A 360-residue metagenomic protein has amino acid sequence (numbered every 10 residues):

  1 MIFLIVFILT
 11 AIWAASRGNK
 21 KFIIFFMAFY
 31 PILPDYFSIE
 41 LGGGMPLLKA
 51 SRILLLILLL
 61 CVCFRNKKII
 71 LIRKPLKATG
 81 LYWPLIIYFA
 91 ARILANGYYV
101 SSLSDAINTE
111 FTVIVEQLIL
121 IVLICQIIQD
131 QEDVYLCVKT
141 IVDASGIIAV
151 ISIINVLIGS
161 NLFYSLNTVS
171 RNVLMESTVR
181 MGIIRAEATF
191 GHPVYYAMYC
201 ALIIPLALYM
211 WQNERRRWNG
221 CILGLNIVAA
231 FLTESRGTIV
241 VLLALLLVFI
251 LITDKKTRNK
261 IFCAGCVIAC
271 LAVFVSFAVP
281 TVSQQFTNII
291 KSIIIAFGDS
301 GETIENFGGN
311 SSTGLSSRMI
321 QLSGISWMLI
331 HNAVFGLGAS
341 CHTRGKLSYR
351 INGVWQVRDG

Functional and structural regions predicted by a protein language model:
M1-I8, I32-Y36, P46-F64, F111-I119 (+2 more regions): Membrane-embedded alpha-helical segments of multi-pass membrane proteins, especially the transmembrane helices
I8-A11, A90-I93, Y135-T168, S177-T253: Alpha-helical transmembrane segments of multi-pass inner-membrane proteins
A11-N19, D35, L60-L71, L123-D133 (+3 more regions): Structural signal for the C-terminal ends of transmembrane alpha-helices and the immediately following loop
A14-R17, I23-G42, A50-L118: N-terminal hydrophobic segments of proteins, predominantly signal-anchor/transmembrane helices of inner/organellar
F22-I23, A28, P75-Y88, T112-V115 (+1 more regions): Interfacial loop-to-transmembrane-helix boundary motif in multi-pass membrane proteins
L33-F37, S300-G360: Long extracytoplasmic/lumenal interhelical loops at the membrane interface of multi-pass membrane proteins
D35-G43, V173-T189, S317-I320, W355-G360: Juxtamembrane membrane-water interface segments that cap and precede transmembrane helices
V150, V156-G159, T233, T253-G308 (+2 more regions): A membrane-periplasm/extracellular boundary helix in multi-pass inner-membrane enzymes that assemble envelope glycans
